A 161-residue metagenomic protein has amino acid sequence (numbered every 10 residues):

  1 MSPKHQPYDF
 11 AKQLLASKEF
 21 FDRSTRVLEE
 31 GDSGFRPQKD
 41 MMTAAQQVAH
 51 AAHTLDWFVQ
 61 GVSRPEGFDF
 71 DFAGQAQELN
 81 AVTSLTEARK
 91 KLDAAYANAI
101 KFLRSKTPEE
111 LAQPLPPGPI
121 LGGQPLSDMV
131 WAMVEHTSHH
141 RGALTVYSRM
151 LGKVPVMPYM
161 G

Functional and structural regions predicted by a protein language model:
M1-A11: Basic/polar N-terminal segments that are highly enriched at the extreme N-terminus, encompassing both cleavable
A11-T25, D32-A76, P116-G161: Short, contiguous alpha-helical
L28-G31, R104: Short, solvent-exposed, charged loop/turn and helix-capping segments that join or cap alpha-helices on peripheral
Q77-P117, Q124-R141: Acidic/histidine-rich alpha-helical segments that form the ligand environment of transition-metal centers
